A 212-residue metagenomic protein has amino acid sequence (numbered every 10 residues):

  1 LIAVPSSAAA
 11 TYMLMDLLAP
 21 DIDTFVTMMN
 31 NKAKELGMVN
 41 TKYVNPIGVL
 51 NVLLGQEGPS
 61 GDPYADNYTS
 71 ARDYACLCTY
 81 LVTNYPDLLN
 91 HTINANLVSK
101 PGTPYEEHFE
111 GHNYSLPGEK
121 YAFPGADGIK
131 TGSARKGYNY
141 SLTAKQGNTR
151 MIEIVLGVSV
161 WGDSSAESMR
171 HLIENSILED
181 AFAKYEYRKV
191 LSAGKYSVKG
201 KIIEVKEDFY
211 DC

Functional and structural regions predicted by a protein language model:
L1-S6: Short helix- or helix-capping micro-motifs that position conserved polar/aromatic residues at function-defining sites
S7-Y12, L36-Y43, G55-Q56, L88 (+1 more regions): Secretory-pathway/luminal and periplasmic proteins that interact with or process carbohydrate-rich
A10-M15, F25, N40-I47, P86-A95 (+1 more regions): Surface-exposed patches in mature extracellular/periplasmic domains of secreted proteins
T11-M13, V52-L53, W161-A166: Extracytoplasmic/secreted cell-surface and envelope-processing proteins
M15-T83: Mid-domain, small-residue-enriched loop/turn segments at the edges of structured enzyme/sensor domains
D62-C212: Domain-terminus/edge residues, biased toward the C-terminal soluble/receptor-binding domains of extracytoplasmic
